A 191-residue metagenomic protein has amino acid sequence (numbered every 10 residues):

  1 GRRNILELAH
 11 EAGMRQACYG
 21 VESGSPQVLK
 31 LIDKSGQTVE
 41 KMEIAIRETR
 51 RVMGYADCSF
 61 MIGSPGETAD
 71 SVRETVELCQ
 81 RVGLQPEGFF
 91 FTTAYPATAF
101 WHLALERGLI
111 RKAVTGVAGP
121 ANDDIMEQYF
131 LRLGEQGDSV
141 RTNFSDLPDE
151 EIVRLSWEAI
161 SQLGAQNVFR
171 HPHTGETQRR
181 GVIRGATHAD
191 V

Functional and structural regions predicted by a protein language model:
G1-Q178: A structural motif corresponding to the C-terminal lobe/cap of the Radical SAM core domain
H173-V191: C-terminal non-catalytic accessory extensions
